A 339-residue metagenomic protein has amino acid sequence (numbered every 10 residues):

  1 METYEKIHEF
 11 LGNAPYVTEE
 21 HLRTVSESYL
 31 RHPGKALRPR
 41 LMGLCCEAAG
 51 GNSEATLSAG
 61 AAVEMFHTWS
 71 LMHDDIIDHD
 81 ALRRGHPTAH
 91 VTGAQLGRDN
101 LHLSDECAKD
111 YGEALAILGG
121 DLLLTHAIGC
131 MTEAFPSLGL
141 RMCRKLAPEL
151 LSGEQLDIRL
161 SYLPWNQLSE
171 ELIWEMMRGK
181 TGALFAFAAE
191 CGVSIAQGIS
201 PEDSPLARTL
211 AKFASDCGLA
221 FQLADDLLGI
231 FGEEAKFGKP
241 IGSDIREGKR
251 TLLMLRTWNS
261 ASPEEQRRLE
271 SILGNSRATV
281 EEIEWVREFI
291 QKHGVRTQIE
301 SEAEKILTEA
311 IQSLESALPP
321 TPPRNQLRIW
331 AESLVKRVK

Functional and structural regions predicted by a protein language model:
M1-K339: All-alpha prenyltransferase/terpene-synthase fold signal
